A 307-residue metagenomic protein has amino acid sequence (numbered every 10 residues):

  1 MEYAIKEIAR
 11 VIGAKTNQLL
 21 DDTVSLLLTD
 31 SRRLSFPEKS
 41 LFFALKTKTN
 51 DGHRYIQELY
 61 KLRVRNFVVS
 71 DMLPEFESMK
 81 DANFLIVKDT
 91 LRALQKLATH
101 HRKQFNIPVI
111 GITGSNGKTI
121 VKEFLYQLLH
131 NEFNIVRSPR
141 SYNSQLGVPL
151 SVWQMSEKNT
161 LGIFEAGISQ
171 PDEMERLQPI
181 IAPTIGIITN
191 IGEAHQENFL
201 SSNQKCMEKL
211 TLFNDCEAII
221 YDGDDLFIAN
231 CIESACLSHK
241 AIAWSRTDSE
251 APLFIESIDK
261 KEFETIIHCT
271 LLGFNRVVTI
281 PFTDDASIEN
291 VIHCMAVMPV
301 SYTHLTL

Functional and structural regions predicted by a protein language model:
M1-K96, T283: N-terminal leader/targeting and accessory segments in enzymes
A9, R92-G223, F227-K240, P299: Phosphate-binding loop of NTP-binding sites
V11-I12, P74-S78, I187-L305: Acidic, Mg2+-coordinating active-site environments of NTP-dependent enzymes
L28-T29, A44, V69, I86-V87 (+6 more regions): Structural signal for conserved beta-strand scaffold positions within catalytic alpha/beta enzyme cores
F43-K46, R137-P139, F164-E165, I280-P281 (+1 more regions): Thr-Gly-centered strand-to-loop micro-motif
T47-N50, K88, S115, Y142 (+5 more regions): Short, surface-exposed acidic/glycine-rich loop or hinge patches that mediate macromolecular interfaces
N50-H53, Q145-L146, P171, I288: Loop/helix-junction capping segments adjacent to catalytic residues or to phosphate/diphosphate-binding pockets
